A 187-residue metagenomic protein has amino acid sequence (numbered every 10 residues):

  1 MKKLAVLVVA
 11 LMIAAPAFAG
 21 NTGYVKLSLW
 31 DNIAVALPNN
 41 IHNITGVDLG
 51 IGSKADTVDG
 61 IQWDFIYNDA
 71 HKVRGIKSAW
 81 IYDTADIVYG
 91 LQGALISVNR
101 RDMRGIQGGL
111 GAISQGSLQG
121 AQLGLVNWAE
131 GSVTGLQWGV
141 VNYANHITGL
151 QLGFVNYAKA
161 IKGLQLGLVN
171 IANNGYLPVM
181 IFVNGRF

Functional and structural regions predicted by a protein language model:
M1-L4: Positively charged n-region of N-terminal signal peptides that target proteins for export
A10-L11: Short, linear, compositionally biased motifs with a strong N-terminal bias
A14-P16: N-terminal signal peptide c-region/cleavage motif recognized by signal peptidases
G20-F187: Surface-exposed, glycine- and small/polar-enriched segments that build interaction surfaces at terminal
